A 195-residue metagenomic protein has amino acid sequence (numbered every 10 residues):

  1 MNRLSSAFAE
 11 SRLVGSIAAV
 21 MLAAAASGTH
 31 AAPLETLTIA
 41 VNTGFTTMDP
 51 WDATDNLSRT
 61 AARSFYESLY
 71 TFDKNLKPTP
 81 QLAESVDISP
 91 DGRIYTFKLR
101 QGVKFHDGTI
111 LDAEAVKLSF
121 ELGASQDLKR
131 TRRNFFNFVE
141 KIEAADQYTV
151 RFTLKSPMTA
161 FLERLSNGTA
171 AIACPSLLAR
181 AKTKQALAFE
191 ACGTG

Functional and structural regions predicted by a protein language model:
N2-S16: Bacterial N-terminal signal peptides that target proteins for export
A26-G28: N-terminal signal peptide c-region/cleavage motif recognized by signal peptidases
H30, N134-A181: Surface-exposed binding/hinge segments that line and control ligand-binding clefts or catalytic entry sites
H30-T38, G193: Immediate post-signal peptide segment of exported/extracytoplasmic ligand-binding proteins
A40-P90, L118-E121, C192-T194: N-terminal lobe/hinge region of extracytoplasmic solute-binding protein
T60, S64, K77, Q81 (+6 more regions): Extracytoplasmic/secreted proteins, especially bacterial periplasmic and envelope-associated proteins
E84-K129, E143-A145, R151-T153: Aromatic- and charge-enriched surface segment that lines or borders ligand/interaction sites
K184-G195: Short, intrinsically disordered, charge-balanced linker/junction segments flanking boundaries in proteins
